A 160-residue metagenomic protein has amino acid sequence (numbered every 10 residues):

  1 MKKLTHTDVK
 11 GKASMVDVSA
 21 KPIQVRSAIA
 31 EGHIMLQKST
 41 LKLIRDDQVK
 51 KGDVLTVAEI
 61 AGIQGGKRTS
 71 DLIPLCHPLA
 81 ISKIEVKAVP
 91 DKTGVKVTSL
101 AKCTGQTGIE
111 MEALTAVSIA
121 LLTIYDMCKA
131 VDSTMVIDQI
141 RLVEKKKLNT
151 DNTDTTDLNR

Functional and structural regions predicted by a protein language model:
M1-L55, I60-H77, S82-N152: C-terminal binding/interaction regions
T150-R160: Short, low-complexity, charge-dense intrinsically disordered segments
